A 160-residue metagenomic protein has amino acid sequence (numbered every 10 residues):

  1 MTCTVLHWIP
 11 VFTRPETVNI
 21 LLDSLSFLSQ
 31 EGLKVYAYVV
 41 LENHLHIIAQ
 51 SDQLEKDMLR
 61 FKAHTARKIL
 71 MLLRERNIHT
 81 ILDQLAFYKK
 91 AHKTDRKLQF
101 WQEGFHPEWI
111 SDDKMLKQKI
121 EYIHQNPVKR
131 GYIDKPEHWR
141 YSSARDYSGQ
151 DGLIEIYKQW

Functional and structural regions predicted by a protein language model:
M1-W160: Short catalytic/metal-binding and nucleic-acid-binding patches
